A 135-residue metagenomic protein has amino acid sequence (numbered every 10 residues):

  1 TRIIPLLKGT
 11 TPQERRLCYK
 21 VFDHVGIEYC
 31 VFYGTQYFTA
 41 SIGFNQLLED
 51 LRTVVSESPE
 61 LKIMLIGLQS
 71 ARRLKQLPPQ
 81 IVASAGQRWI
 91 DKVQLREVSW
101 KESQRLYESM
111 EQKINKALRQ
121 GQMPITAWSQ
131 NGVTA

Functional and structural regions predicted by a protein language model:
T1-A83, Q87-W89: Eukaryote-skewed repeat-based solenoidal scaffolds used as protein-protein interaction platforms, primarily
L68-A135: C-terminal accessory extensions appended to soluble enzyme cores
